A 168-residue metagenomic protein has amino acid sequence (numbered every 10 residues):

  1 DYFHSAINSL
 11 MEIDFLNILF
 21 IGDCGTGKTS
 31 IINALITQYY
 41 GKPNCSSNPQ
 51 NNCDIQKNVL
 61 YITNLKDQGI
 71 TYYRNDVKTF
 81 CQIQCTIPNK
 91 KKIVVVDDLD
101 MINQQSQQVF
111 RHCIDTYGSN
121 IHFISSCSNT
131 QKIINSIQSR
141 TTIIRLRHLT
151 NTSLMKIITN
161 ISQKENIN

Functional and structural regions predicted by a protein language model:
D1-I143, R147-Q163: P-loop/Walker A NTP-binding region and its immediately flanking N-terminal helices in P-loop NTPase folds
